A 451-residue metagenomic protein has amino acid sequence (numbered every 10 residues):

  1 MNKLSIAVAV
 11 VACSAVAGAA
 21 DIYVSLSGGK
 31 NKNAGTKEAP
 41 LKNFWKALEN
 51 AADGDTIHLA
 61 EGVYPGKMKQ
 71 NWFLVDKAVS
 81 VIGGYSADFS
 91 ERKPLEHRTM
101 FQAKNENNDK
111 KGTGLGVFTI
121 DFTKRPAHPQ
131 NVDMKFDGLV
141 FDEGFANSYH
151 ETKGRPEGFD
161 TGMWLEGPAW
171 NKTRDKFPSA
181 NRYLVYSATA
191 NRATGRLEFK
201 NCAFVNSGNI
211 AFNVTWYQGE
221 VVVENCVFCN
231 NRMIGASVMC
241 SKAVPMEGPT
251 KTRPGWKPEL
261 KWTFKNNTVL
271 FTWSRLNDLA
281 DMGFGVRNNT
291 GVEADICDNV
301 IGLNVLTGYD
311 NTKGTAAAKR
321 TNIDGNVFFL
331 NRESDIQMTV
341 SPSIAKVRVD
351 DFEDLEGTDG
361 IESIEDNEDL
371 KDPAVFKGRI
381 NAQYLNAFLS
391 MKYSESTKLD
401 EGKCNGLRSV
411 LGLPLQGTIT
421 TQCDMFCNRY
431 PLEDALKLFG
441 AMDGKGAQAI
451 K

Functional and structural regions predicted by a protein language model:
N2-A9: Sec-dependent signal peptide recognition, specifically the positively charged N-region followed immediately by
V10-G18: Hydrophobic h-region of N-terminal signal peptides that target proteins for export in Gram-negative bacteria
G18-K46, V63, K451: Right-handed parallel beta-helix/beta-solenoid
F44-L48, D53-E91: N-terminal extracellular ligand-recognition/capping segment immediately after the signal peptide
M68-Q70, E91, N105-E106, K111-L115 (+9 more regions): Short glycine/acidic-rich loop motifs that flank beta-strands on beta-rich extracellular proteins
V79-G162, E166-R174: Right-handed parallel beta-helix/beta-spiral solenoid domain characteristic of secreted/periplasmic
G83, N131-F145, D160-R174, T194-G208 (+4 more regions): Right-handed parallel beta-helix
S90-M100, K104-N108, P168, A316-K451: Acidic, glycine- and Ser/Thr-rich low-complexity intrinsically disordered tracts in extracellular/secreted proteins
